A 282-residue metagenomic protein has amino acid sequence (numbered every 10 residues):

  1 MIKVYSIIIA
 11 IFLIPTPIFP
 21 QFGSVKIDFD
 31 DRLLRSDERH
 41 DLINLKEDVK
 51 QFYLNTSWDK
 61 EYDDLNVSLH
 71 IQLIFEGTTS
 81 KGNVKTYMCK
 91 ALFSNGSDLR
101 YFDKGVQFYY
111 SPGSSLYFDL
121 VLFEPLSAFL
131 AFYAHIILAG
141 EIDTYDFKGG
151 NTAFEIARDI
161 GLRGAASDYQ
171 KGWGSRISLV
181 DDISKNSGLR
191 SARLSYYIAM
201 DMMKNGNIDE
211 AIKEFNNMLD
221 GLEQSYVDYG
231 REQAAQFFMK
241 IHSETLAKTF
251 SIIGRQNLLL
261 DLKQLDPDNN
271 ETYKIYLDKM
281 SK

Functional and structural regions predicted by a protein language model:
V4-P15: Sec-dependent N-terminal signal peptides
T16-P20: Sec/Tat signal peptide C-region and signal peptidase I cleavage site
Q21-M88, G96-R100: Start-of-domain marker
D28, N216-K282: A cross-kingdom marker for long, charged
K50-W58, H135, A139-D143, A247 (+1 more regions): Sec-exported extracytoplasmic/periplasmic mature domains
N83-D181: Acidic/His-rich structured neighborhood in mature extracellular/periplasmic domains
A153-A235: Flexible, glycine-rich surface segments
